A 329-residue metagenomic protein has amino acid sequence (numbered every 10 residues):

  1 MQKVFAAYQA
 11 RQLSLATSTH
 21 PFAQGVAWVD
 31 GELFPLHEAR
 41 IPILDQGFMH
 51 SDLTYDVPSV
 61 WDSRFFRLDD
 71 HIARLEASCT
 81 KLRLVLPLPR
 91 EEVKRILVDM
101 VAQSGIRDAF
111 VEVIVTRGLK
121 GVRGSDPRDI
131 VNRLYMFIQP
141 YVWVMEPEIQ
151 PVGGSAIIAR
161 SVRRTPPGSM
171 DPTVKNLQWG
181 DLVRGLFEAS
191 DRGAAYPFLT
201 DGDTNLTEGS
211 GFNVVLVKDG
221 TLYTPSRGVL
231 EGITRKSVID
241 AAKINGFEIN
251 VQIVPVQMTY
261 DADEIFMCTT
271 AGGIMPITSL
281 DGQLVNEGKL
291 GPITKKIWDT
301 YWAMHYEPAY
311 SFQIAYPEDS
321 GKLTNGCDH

Functional and structural regions predicted by a protein language model:
M1-P87, R95-D99, S125-H329: Helix-start/capping segments and mature chain N-termini
P89-V98, D108-R123: Short, glycine/charge-rich beta-strand/loop segments that flank catalytic centers and engage negatively charged groups
A102-A109, F247: Short secondary-structure junctions
